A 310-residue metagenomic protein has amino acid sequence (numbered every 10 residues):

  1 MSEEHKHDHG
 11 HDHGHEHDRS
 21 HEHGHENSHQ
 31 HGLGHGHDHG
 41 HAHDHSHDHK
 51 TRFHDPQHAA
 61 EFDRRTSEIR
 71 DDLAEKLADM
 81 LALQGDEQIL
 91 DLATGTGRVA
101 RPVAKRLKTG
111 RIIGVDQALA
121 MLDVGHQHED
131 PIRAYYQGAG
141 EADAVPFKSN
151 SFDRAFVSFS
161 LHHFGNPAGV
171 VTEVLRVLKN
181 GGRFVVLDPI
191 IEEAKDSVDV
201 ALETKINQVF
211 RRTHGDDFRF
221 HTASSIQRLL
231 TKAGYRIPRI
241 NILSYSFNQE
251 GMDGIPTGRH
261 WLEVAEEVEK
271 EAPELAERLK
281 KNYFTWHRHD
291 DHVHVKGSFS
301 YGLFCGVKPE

Functional and structural regions predicted by a protein language model:
E3-D8, D12, E22-Q84, R98-P102 (+3 more regions): Conserved class I S-adenosyl-L-methionine
L90-L92, T96-A144: Class I SAM-dependent methyltransferase SAM/SAH-binding core
F156: A conserved beta-strand element that flanks and buttresses the S-adenosyl-L-methionine
A168-R183: A short glycine-rich, Lys/Arg-flanked "PGG" loop and its adjoining helix->strand segment in the class I
V185-Q208: Conserved class I S-adenosyl-L-methionine
F218-A233: Short alpha-helix
N241-V295: C-terminal helical/coil "lid" or tail adjacent to the Rossmann-like core of SAM-dependent
T257-G258, F299-E310: Core SAM-dependent methyltransferase catalytic element
